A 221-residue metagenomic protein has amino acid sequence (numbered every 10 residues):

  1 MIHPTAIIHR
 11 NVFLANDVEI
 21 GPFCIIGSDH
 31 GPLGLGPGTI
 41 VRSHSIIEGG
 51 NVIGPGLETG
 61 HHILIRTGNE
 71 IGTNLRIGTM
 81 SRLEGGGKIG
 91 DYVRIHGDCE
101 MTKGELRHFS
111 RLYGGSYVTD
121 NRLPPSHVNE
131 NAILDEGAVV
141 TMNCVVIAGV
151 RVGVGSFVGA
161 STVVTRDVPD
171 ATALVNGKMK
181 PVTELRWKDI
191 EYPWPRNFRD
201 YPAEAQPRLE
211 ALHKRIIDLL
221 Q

Functional and structural regions predicted by a protein language model:
M1, I7, V12-F13, E19 (+3 more regions): Glycine-rich hexapeptide-repeat left-handed beta-helix
H3, H9, A15, G36 (+2 more regions): Residue-level recognition of the GNAT/N-acetyltransferase active site
P32, V41, I47, L64-I65 (+2 more regions): Extracellular beta-strand scaffolds
V41-R42, V140: Extracellular beta-strand-rich, repetitive "passenger/adhesive" scaffolds that bind or process carbohydrates
E48, P55-G56, G60-T67: Glycine/small-residue-rich loop that forms an oxyanion/phosphate-binding "nest" at active or ligand-binding sites
